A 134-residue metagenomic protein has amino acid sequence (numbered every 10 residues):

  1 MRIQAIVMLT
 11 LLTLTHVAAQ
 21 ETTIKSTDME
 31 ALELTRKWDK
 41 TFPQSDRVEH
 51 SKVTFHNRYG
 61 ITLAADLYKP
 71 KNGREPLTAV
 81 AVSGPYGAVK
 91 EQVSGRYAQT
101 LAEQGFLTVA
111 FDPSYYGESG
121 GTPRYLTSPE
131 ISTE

Functional and structural regions predicted by a protein language model:
A5-T15: Bacterial N-terminal signal peptides
V17-E21: Boundary at the C-terminal end of the N-terminal hydrophobic targeting segment
M29-E75: N-terminal cap/lid segment of alpha/beta-hydrolase-fold proteins
E75-P85: Short beta-strand element of the alpha/beta-hydrolase
G87-Q99, P113: The serine-hydrolase catalytic nucleophile loop
Q92-S94, S119-R124: Conserved catalytic-core motifs of eukaryotic protein kinase domains, centered on the activation segment
T100-G120: Conserved alpha/beta-hydrolase
L126-E134: Alpha/beta-hydrolase active-site loop
